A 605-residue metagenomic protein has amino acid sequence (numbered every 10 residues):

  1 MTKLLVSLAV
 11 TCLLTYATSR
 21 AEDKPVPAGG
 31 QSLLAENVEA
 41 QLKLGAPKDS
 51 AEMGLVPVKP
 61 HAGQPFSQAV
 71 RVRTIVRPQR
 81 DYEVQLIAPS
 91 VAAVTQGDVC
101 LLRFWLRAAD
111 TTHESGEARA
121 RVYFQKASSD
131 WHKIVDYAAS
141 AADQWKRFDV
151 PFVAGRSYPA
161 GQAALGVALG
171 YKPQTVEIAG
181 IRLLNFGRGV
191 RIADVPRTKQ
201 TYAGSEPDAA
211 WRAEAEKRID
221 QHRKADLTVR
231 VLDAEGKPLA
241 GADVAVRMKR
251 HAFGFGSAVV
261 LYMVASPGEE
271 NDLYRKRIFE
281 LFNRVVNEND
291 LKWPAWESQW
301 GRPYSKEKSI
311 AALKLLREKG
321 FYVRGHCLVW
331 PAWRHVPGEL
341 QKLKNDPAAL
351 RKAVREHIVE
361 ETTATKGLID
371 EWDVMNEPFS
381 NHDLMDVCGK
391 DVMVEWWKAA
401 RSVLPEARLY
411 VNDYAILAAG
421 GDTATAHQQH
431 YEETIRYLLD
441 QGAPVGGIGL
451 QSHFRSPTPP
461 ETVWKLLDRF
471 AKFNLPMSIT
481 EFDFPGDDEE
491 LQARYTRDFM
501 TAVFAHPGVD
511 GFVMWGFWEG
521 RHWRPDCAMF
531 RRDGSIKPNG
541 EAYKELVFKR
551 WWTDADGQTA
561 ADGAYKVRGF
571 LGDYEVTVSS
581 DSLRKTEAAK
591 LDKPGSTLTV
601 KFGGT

Functional and structural regions predicted by a protein language model:
V6-Y16: Bacterial N-terminal signal peptides
E22-G256, D272-K276, P303, H326 (+2 more regions): Extracellular and organelle-lumenal recognition/adhesion modules and their flexible linkers in secreted
F104, V150, V229, V285 (+7 more regions): Conserved, mostly hydrophobic/aromatic
T111, S115, R284-S298, E307-L417: Substrate-binding cleft and catalytic face of glycoside hydrolase catalytic domains, especially the flexible beta-alpha
A193-P207, W333-V336, K342-L343, L350 (+7 more regions): Aromatic-rich peripheral "rim/lid" segments of glycoside hydrolase catalytic domains that contact and position glycan
F255-A258, E371-V374, W396-Q428, G447 (+2 more regions): Aromatic-lined carbohydrate-recognition surfaces of secreted/lumenal glycan-active proteins
V260-N271, K292-E307, R334, F379-G389 (+4 more regions): Acidic-and-aromatic substrate-binding clefts and catalytic sites of carbohydrate-active enzymes
S266-L281, K566-D573: Short Pro-Gly-centered beta-turn/loop motif in secreted/extracellular proteins
